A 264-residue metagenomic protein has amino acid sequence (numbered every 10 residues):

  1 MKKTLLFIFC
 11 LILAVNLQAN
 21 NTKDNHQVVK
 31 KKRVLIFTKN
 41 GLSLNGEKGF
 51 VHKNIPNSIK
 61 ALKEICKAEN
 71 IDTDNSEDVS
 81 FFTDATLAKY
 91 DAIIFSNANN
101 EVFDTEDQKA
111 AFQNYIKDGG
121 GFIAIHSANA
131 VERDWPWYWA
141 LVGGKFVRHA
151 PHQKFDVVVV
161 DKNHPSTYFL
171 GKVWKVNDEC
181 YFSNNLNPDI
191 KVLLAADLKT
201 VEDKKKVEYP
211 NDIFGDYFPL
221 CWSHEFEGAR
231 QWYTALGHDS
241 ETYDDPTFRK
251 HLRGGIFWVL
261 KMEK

Functional and structural regions predicted by a protein language model:
T4-L13: Sec-dependent N-terminal signal peptides
A14-A19: C-terminal segment of classical bacterial N-terminal signal peptides
N20-K89: Aromatic-Pro/Gly-enriched surface loop or interdomain linker that acts as a lid/target-recognition segment
D24-K32, A68-I71, E202, V207-F218 (+1 more regions): Extracellular ligand-binding/catalytic regions of CAZymes and related secreted enzymes and adhesion modules
V34-F37, G41, L87-E132: Short alpha-beta junction capping motif
I59-K63, K109-Q113, W135: Extracytoplasmic/secreted envelope proteins and their assembly/folding machinery, especially bacterial periplasmic
S76-F82, A110, G215-C221: Alpha-helical scaffolding within the catalytic cores of extracellular/periplasmic polymer-degrading hydrolases
A150-G228: Catalytic beta-strand/loop cores that center a nucleophilic Ser/Cys/Thr and support acyl-enzyme chemistry
